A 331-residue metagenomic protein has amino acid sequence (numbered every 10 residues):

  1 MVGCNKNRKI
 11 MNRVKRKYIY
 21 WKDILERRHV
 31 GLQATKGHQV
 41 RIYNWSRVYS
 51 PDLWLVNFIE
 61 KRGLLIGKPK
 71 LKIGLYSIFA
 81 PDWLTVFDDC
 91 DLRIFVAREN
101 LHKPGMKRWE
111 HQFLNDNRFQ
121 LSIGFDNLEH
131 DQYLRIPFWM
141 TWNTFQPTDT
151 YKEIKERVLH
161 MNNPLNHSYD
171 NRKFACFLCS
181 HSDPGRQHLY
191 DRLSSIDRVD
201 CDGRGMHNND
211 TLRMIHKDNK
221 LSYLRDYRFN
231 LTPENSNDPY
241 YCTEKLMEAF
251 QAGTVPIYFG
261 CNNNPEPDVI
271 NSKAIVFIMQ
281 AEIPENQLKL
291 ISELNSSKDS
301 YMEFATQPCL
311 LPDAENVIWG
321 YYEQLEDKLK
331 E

Functional and structural regions predicted by a protein language model:
M1-I10: N-terminal amphipathic/basic-hydrophobic helices that include classical n-h-c signal peptides and signal-anchor
I10-A97, G105-D200, G205-P233, D238-E331: Pol beta-like nucleotidyltransferase catalytic core
N100: Acidic, polar ligand-binding/catalytic clefts
